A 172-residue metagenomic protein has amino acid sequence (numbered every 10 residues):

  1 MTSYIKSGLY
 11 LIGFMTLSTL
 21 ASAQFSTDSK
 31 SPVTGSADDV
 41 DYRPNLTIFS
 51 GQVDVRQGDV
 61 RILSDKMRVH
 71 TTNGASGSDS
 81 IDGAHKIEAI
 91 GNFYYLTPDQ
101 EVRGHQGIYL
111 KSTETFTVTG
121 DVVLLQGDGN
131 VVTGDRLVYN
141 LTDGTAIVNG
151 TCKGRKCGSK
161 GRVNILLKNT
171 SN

Functional and structural regions predicted by a protein language model:
M1-N172: Mature-chain termini and adjacent capping regions
